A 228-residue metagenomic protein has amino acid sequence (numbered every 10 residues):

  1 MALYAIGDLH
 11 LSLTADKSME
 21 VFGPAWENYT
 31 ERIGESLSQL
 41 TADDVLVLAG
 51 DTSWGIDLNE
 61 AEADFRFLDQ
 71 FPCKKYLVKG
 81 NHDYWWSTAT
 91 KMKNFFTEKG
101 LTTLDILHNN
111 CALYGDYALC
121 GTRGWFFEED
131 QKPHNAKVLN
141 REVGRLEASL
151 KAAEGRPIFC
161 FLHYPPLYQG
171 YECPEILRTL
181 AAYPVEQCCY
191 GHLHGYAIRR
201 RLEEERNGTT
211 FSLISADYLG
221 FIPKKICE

Functional and structural regions predicted by a protein language model:
M1-Q70, Y84, R141, E147-G155: N-terminal active-site segment of His-dependent metallophosphoesterases
A5-G7, L46-D51, K75-N81, D105-H108 (+3 more regions): Active-site neighborhood of phospho(di)ester-bond hydrolases with catalytic His/Asp-centered motifs
L9-D16, D83, S87-E175, T179: Conserved catalytic scaffold of divalent metal-dependent phosphoesterases
A15-K17, A49-L68, Y84-G100, Q169-E175 (+1 more regions): Metal-dependent catalytic neighborhoods of phosphoester/phosphodiester hydrolases
A15-K17, P24, G34-E35, L113 (+3 more regions): Binuclear metal-dependent phosphoesterase catalytic core
D43, P72-K74, D116, G155-P157 (+1 more regions): A general structural motif
R66-P72, A153, R178-P184, E204-R206: Short, conserved loop/helix-junction motifs that constitute active-site signature segments in enzyme catalytic cores
W86-T88, C188, G220-K225: Short, charged, surface-exposed secondary-structure boundary motifs
